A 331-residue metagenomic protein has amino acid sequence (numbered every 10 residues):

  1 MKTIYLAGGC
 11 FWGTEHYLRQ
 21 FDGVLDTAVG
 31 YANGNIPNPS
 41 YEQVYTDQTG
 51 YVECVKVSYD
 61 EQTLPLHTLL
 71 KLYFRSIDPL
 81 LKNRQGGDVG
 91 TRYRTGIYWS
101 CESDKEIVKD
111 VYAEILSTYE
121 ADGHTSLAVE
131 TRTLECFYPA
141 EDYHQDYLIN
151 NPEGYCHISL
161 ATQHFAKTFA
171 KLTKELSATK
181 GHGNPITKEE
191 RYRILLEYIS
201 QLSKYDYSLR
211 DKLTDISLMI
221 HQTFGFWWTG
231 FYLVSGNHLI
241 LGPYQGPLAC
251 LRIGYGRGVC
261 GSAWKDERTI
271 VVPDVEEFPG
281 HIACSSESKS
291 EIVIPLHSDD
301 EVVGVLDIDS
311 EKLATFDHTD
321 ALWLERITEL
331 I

Functional and structural regions predicted by a protein language model:
M1, F226, E291: Short coil/loop residues immediately preceding or within conserved phosphate-binding loops of NTP-utilizing enzyme
M1-K180: Flexible coil/turn and secondary-structure edge motifs
A178-L248, R326-I331: Intrinsically disordered, low-complexity terminal regulatory regions
W227, V234-S286: Regulatory sensory and allosteric helical modules in signal-transduction proteins and certain transcription factors
S290-H297: A short, aliphatic-rich beta-strand micro-motif
G304-V305: Short glycine-/small-residue motifs
D309-I327: Regulatory loop-to-helix N-cap segments in sensory/regulatory domains that couple ligand/signal detection
